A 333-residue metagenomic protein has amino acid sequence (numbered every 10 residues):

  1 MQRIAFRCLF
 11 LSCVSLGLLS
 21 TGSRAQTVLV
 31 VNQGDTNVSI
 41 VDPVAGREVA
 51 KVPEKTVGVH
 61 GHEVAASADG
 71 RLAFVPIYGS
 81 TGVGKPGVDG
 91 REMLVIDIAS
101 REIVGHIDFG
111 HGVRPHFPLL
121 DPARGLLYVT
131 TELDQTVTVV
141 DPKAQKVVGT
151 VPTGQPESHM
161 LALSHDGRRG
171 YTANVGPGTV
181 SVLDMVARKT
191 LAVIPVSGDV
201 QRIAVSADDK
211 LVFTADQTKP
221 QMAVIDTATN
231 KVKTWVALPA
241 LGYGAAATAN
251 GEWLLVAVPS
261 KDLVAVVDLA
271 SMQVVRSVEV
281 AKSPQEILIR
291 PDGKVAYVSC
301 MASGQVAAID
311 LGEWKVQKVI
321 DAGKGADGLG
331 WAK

Functional and structural regions predicted by a protein language model:
M1-R7: Positively charged n-region of N-terminal signal peptides that target proteins for export
I4, V14, G22-K333: Predominantly soluble domains enriched in secretory-pathway, periplasmic, or organellar proteins
C8-L18: Bacterial N-terminal signal peptides
